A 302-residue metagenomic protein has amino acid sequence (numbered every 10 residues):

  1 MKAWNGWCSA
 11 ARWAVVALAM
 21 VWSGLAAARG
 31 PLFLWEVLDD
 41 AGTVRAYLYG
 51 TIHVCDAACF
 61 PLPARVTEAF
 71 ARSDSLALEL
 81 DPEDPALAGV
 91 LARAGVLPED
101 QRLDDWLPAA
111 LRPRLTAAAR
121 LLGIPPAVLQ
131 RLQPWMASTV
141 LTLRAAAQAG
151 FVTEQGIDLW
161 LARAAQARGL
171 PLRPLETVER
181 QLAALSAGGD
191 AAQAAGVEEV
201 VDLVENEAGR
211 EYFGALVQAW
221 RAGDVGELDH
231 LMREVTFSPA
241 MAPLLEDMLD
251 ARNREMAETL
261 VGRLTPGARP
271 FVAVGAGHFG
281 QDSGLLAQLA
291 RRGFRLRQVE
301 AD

Functional and structural regions predicted by a protein language model:
K2-A14: Bacterial N-terminal signal peptides that target proteins for export
R29, F33-L48, I52-L244, M248: Structured, acidic catalytic/metal-binding patches in enzyme active sites
P243-D302: A cross-kingdom marker for long, charged
